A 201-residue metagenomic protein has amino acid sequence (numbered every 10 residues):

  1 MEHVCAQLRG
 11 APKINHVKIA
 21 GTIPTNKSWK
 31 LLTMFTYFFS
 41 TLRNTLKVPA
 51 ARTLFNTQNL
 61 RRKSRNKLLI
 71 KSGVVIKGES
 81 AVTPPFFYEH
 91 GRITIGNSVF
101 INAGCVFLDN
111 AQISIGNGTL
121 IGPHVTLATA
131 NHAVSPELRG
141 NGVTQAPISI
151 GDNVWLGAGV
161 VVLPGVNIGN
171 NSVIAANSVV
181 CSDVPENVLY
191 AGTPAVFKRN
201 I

Functional and structural regions predicted by a protein language model:
M1-E79, T193-R199: Terminal amphipathic alpha-helical/low-complexity segments used for targeting or macromolecular assembly
V4-C5, P12-I14, I19-P24, F87 (+6 more regions): Soluble, non-transmembrane catalytic domains of enzymes that act on hydrophobic metabolites at membranes
S72-G73, A146, V180: Extracytoplasmic/secreted proteins and extracellular or luminal domains
P84-I95, F100-N167, T193-P194, I201: Flexible, glycine/small-residue-enriched loop-and-beta-strand segment within the central core of proteins
A158-V173, S178-S182: Beta-rich strand-turn-strand
V184, N200: Short beta-strand->loop
E186, A191-P194: Acidic, glycine-centered active-site loop in nucleotide-sugar glycosyltransferases
